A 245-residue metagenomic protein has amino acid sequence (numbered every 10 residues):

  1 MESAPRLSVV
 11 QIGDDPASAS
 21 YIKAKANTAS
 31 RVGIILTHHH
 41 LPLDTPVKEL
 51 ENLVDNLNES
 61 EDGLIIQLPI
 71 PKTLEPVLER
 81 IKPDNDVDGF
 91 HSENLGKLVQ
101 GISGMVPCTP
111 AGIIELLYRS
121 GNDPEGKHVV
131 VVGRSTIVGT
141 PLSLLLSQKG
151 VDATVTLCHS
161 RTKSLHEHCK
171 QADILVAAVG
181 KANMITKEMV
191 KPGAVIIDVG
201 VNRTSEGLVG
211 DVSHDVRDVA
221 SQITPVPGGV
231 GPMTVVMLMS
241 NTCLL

Functional and structural regions predicted by a protein language model:
M1-S3, V10: Positively charged, low-complexity intrinsically disordered leader regions
A4-R6, K127-H128: Residues that mark the start of a beta-strand
D14-A26, K72, G104-V195, T204 (+1 more regions): Glycine-rich phosphate/diphosphate-binding loop of Rossmann-like nucleotide-binding domains
A29-L43, V155-L157: Short beta-strand elements in bilobed, periplasmic/extracellular small-molecule ligand-binding domains
E49-S60: Short, well-structured alpha-helical segments in soluble
E61-P69: Periplasmic-binding protein-like
L68-A111: Glycine/small-residue-rich loop that forms an oxyanion/phosphate-binding "nest" at active or ligand-binding sites
V77-L95, P192, I197-L245: Rossmann-fold NAD(P)-binding glycine/threonine-rich loop
